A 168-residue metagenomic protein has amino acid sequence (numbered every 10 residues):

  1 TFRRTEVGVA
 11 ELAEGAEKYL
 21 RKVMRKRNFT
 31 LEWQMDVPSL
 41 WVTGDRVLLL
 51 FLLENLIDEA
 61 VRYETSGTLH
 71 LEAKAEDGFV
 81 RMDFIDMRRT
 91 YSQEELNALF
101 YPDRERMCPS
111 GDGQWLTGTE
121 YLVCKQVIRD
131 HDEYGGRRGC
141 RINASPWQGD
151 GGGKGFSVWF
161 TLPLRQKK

Functional and structural regions predicted by a protein language model:
T1-F2, W41-G44: Conserved micro-motifs of the catalytic ATP-binding
R3-K18: A conserved beta-strand-to-alpha-helix junction within the catalytic ATP-binding
T5-E6, R25, T30-L40: Conserved catalytic submotifs in the C-terminal HATPase_c
L49-L50: A residue-level detector for a conserved hydrophobic packing site within the catalytic ATP-binding domain
E54-N55, E59: Conserved polar catalytic motif of the HATPase_c/GHKL fold
T68-G78: Short beta-strand/loop element within the Bergerat-fold HATPase_c
Y91-R104, C108: Short conserved segment of the HATPase_c
V123-R138: Conserved glycine-/histidine-rich ATP-lid loop and adjacent helix of the Bergerat-fold HATPase_c
